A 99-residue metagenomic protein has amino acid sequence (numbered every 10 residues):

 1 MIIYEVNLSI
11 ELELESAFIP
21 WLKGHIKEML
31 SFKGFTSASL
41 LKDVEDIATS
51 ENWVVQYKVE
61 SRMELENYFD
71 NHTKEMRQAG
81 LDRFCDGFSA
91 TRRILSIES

Functional and structural regions predicted by a protein language model:
M1-V6, F18-G24, F32, Q56-E60 (+1 more regions): Generic detector of short, locally flexible boundary/turn motifs and exposed helical patches
I2-L8, L41-N71: Short, well-ordered beta-strand segments in beta-rich or mixed alpha/beta enzyme and ligand-binding folds
L14-L40, M76: Short amphipathic alpha-helical segments
F32-T36, K58-I94: An amphipathic, aromatic/His-enriched active-site/gating alpha helix that lines ligand/cofactor pockets
L95-S99: Short, low-order "capping/linker" segments at domain edges
